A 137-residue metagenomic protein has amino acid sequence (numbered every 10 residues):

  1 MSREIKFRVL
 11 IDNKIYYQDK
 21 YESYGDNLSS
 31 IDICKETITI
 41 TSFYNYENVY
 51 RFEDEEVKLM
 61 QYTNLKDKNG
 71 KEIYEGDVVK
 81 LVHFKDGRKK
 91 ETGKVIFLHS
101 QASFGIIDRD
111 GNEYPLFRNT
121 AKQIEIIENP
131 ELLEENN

Functional and structural regions predicted by a protein language model:
M1-N137: Secondary-structure transition motif
